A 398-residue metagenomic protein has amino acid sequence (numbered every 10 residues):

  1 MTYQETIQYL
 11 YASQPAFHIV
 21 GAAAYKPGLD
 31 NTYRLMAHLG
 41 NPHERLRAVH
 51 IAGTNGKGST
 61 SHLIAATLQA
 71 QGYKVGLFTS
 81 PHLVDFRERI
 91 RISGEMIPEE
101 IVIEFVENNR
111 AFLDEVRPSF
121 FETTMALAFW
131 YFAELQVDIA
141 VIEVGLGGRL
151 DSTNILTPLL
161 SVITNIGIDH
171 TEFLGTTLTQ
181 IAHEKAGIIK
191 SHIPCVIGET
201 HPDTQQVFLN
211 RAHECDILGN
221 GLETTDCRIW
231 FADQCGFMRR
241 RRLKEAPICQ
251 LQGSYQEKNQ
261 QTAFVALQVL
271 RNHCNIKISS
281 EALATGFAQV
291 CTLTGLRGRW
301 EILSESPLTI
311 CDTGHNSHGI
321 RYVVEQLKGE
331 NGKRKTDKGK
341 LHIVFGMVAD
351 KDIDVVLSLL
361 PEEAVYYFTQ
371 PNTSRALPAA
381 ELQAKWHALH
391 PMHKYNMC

Functional and structural regions predicted by a protein language model:
M1-A22: Charged, amphipathic alpha-helical linker segments immediately N-terminal to NTP-binding catalytic cores
V20-L29, R34-L46, A70-L156, E172-L174 (+1 more regions): ATP-dependent carboxylate-amine ligase catalytic core
I51, S59-G76: A conserved segment at the C-terminal end of the G1
P118, Q136, A140-E143, P158-Q250 (+1 more regions): Acidic, Mg2+-coordinating active-site environments of NTP-dependent enzymes
I139-V144, S152-V162, G167-H170, L243-V365: Nucleotide phosphate-binding/pyrophosphate-handling subdomain across enzymes that bind or process nucleotide phosphates
H201-E214, N220-T224, L308-I310, S317 (+1 more regions): C-terminal helical cap/extension that packs against the catalytic core of soluble nucleotide-cofactor enzymes
I217-C227, G329-G339, M392: Short, basic, low-complexity termini and linkers enriched in Ser/Thr/Gly/Pro that act as targeting/leader peptides
